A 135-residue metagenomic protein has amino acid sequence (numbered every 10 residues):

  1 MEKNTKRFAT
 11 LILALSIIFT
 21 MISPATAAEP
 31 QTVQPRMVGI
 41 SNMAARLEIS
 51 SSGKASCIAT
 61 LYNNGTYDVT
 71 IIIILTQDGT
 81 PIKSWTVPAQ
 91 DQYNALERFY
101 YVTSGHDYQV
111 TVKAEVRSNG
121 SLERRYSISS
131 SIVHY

Functional and structural regions predicted by a protein language model:
E2-I12: Bacterial N-terminal signal peptides that target proteins for export
L11-T20: Bacterial N-terminal signal peptides
F19-R36: Sec-dependent signal peptide cleavage junction
P35-I73: Short, surface-exposed binding/anchoring microloops in extracellular/periplasmic proteins
I58-A59, N94-T103: Exposed aromatic-hydrophobic patches
D78-Q92, I128-S129: Solvent-exposed serine/threonine-rich low-complexity stretches and specific carbohydrate-binding patches
H106-V112: Exposed beta-strand face motif in extracellular beta-rich ectodomains
S121-Y135: Short beta-strand elements
